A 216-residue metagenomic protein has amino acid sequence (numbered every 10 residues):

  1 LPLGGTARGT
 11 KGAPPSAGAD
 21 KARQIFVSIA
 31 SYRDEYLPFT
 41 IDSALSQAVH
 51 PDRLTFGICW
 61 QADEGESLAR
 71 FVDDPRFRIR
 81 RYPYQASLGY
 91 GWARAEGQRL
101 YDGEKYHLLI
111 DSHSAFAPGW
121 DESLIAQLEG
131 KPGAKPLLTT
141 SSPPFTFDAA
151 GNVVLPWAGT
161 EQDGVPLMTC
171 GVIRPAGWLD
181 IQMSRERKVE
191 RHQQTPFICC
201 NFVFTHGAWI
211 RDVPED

Functional and structural regions predicted by a protein language model:
G9-D216: Catalytic cores of eukaryotic secretory-pathway lumenal/extracellular enzymes that build and remodel glycoconjugates
